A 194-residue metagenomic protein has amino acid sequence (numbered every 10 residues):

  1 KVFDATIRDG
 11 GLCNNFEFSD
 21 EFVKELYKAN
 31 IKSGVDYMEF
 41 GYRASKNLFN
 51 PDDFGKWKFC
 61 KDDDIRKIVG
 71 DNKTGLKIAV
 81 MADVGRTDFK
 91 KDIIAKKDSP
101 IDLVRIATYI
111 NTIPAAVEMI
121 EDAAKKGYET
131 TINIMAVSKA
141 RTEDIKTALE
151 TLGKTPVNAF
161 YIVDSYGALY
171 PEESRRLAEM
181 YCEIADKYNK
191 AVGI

Functional and structural regions predicted by a protein language model:
K1, A79, T131, A159-Y161 (+1 more regions): A structural signal for isolated positions on well-ordered beta-strands in alpha/beta enzyme cores
K1-D9, N14-F16: N-terminal amphipathic alpha-helix/helix-capping segment at the start of soluble metabolic enzymes
G10, N30, V104, F160: Conserved, mostly hydrophobic/aromatic
N15-E25, T108-A115: Glycine-rich anion/phosphate-binding loops
F16-D20, I134-D144, A168-E172: Active-site glycine- and acidic-residue-rich loops that bind and position anionic ligands or nucleotide-like cofactors
I31, Y37, Y42-T151: Active-site beta->alpha loop and helix N-cap motifs at the rims of alpha/beta catalytic domains
E121-D122, E150-G153, A178-I184: Histidine/acidic residue-rich metal-binding segments in metalloenzymes
A159-I194: Catalytic alpha/beta core domains of metabolic enzymes, predominantly
